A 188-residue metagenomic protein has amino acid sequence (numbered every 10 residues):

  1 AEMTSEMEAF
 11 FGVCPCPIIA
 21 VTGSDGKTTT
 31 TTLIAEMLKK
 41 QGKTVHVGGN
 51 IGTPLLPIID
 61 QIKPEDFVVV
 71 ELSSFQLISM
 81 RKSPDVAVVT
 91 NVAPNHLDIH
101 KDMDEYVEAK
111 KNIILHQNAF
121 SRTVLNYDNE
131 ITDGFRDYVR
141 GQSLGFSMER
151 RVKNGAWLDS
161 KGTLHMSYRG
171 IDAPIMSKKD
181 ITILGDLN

Functional and structural regions predicted by a protein language model:
E2-Y127, I131-G141: Phosphate-binding loop of NTP-binding sites
K101-D104, G141-N188: Adenine nucleotide phosphate-binding catalytic loops in nucleotide-utilizing enzymes
